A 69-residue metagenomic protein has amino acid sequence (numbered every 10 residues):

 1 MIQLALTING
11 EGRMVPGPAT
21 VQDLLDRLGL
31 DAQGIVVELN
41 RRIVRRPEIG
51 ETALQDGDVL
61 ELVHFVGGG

Functional and structural regions predicted by a protein language model:
M1-G68: Ubiquitin-like/PB1-type beta-grasp interaction modules and other compact soluble beta-rich domains
